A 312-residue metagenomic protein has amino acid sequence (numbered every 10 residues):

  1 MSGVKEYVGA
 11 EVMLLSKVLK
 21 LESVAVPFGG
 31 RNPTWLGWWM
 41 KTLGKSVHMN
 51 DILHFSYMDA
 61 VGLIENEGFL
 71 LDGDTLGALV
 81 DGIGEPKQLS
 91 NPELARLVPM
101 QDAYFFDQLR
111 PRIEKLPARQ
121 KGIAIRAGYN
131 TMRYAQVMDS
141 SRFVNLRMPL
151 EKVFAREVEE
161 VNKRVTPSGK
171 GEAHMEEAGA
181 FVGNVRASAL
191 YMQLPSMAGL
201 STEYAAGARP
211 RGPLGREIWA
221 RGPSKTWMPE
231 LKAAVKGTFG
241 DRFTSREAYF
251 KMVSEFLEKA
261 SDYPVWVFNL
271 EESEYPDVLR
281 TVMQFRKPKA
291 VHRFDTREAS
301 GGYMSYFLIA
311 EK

Functional and structural regions predicted by a protein language model:
M1-T42, S56-D59, N66, N130: S-adenosyl-L-methionine
G9, L97-G207, P213-F239: SAM-dependent nucleic-acid methyltransferase catalytic core
S23, S46, V265: Residues at the starts of beta-strands that form the adenosine-phosphate
V24-W38, M49-H54, G183-A208: Conserved proline-anchored active-site loop of SAM-dependent methyltransferases that bridges a beta-strand
V61-D74, E157-S168: Short, conserved SAM-binding/catalytic segment of Class I S-adenosyl-L-methionine-dependent methyltransferases
L63-K115: Conserved phosphoryl-transfer catalytic core
K236-A290, F294: Conserved Class I SAM-dependent methyltransferase catalytic core
R297-K312: Core SAM-dependent methyltransferase catalytic element
